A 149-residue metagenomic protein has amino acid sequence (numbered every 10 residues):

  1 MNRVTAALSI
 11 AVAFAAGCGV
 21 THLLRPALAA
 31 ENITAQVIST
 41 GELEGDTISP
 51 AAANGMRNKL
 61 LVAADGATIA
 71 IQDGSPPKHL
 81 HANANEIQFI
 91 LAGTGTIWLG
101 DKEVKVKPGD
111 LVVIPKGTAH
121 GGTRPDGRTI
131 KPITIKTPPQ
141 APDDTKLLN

Functional and structural regions predicted by a protein language model:
N2-S9, G17-I71, K78, L147-N149: A short, N-terminal "cap"/entry segment at the start of jelly-roll beta-barrel domains of the cupin/DSBH fold
G66, A84, T129-I130: A structure-centric signal for secondary-structure junctions around beta-strands
I69-A70, I97-L99, G122, P132: Short hydrophobic/aromatic-rich beta-strand segments that constitute the beta-sheet cores of beta-sandwich/beta-barrel
I71, P77-N83, T123-P125: Short histidine-centered beta-strand/loop micro-motifs that create catalytic or ligand/metal-coordination sites
Q72, A82-L99: Short, conserved beta-strand element in jelly-roll/cupin
T94-T96, E103, A119, T129: Structural motif
K102-G117: Short acidic-glycine-tyrosine-enriched beta hairpin
K116-D143: Ligand-binding loop in jelly-roll beta-barrel domains
